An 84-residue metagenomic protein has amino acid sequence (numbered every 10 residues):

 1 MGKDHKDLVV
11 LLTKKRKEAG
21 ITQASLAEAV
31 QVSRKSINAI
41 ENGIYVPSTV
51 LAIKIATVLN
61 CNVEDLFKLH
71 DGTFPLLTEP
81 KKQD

Functional and structural regions predicted by a protein language model:
M1-E18: A short, Lys/Arg-rich alpha-helix, primarily the initiator
V10, G20-I21, P47-V50: Residue-level signal for the short linker/turn that defines the boundary of a DNA-recognition helix
K17, E28, T57: Alpha-helical residues within the helix-turn-helix
K17, Q31, N42, D71: Residue-level detection of the helix-turn-helix DNA-binding "recognition helix"
G20-A39: Short alpha-helical DNA-recognition segment
V50-D65: DNA major-groove recognition helix of helix-turn-helix/homeodomain DNA-binding modules
F67-D84: Short, charged recognition helix plus adjacent turn of helix-turn-helix-like nucleic-acid-binding domains
